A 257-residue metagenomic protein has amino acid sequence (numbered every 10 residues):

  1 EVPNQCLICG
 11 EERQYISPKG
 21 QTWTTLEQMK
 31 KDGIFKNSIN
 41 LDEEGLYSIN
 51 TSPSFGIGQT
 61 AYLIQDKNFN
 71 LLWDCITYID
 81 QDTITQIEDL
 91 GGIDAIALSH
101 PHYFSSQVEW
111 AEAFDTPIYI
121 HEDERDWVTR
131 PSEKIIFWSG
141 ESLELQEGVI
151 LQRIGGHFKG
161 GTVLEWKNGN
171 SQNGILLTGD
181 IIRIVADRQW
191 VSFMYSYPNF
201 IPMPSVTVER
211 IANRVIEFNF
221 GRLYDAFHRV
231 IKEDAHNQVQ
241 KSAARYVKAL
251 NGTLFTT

Functional and structural regions predicted by a protein language model:
E1-G45, I49-S54: N-terminal juxtadomain amphipathic helix that follows a signal peptide/anchor or precedes a small N-terminal auxiliary
E1-N4, E11-Y15, F69-L72, I76-I79 (+3 more regions): Metallo-beta-lactamase
P18, D82-T83, Q107-V108, R130 (+2 more regions): Short glycine-/acidic-enriched loop or helix-start segments at secondary-structure transitions that form or flank
Q28-E44, T85, V108-G160, I201-F220: Metallo-beta-lactamase
G33-I84, T162-D180: Conserved beta-strand hairpin/beta-sheet module of binuclear metal-dependent hydrolase folds, prominently
F55, Q59, E122, V128-E133 (+3 more regions): Active-site-proximal loop/helix segment associated with metal-binding centers of metalloenzymes
D94-Y103: Metallo-beta-lactamase
